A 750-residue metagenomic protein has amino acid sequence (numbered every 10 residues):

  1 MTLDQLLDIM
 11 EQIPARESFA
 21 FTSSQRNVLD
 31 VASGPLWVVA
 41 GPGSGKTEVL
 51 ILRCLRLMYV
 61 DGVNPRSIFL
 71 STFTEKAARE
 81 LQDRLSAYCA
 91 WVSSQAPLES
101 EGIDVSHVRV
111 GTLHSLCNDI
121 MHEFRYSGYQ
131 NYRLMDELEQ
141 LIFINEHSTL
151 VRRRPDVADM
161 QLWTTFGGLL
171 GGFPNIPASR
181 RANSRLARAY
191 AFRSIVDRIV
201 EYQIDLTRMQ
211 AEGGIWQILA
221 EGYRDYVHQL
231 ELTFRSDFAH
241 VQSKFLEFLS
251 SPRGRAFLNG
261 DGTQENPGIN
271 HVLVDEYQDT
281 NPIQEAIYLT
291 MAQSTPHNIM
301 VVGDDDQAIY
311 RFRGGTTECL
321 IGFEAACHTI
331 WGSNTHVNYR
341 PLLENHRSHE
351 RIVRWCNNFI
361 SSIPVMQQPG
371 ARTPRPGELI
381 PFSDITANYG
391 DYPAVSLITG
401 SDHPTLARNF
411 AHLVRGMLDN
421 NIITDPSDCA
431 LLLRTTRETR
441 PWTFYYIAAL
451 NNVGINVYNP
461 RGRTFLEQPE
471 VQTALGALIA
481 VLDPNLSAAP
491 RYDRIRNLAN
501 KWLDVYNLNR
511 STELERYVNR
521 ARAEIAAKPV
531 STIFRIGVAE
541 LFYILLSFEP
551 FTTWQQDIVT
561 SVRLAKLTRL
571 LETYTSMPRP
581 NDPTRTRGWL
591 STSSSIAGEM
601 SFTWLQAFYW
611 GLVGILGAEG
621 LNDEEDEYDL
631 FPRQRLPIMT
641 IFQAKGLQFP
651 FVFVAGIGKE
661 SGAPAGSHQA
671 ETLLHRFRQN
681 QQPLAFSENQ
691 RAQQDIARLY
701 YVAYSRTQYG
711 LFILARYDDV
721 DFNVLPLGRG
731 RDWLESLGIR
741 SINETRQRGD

Functional and structural regions predicted by a protein language model:
M1-Q130, T263, N270, Y701 (+2 more regions): P-loop NTPase Walker
D4, Q12, E17, R56 (+3 more regions): Conserved RecA-like helicase ATPase core segment that couples NTP binding/hydrolysis to strand translocation
L6-G45, V49, F69-L70, R109 (+5 more regions): Conserved helicase NTPase motor core
T47-L50, T329-V453, N509-S511, E515: Helicase P-loop NTPase motor core
V108-C117, V272-E276, V302, W610-H668 (+2 more regions): Conserved helicase core region in the C-terminal RecA-like lobe
D225, D425, Y517-Q643, L647-Q648 (+4 more regions): Accessory C-terminal helicase-associated subdomains
H297, D419-R569: ATPase/helicase motor core of nucleic-acid motors
T512-K528, R633, R676-S741: C-terminal accessory regions
